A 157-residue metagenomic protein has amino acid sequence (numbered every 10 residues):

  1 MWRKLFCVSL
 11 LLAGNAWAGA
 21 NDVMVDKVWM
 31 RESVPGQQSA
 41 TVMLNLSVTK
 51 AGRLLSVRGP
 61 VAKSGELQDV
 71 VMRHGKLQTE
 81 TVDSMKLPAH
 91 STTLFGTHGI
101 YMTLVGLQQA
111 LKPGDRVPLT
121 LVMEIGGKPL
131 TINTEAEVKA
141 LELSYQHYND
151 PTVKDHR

Functional and structural regions predicted by a protein language model:
M1-W2, D155: Intrinsically disordered, low-complexity sequence elements enriched in Ser/Thr/Gly/Pro
W2-V8: Sec-dependent signal peptide recognition, specifically the positively charged N-region followed immediately by
A13-N15: N-terminal signal peptide c-region/cleavage motif recognized by signal peptidases
A20-R157: Compact, glycine-rich, soluble single-domain proteins
